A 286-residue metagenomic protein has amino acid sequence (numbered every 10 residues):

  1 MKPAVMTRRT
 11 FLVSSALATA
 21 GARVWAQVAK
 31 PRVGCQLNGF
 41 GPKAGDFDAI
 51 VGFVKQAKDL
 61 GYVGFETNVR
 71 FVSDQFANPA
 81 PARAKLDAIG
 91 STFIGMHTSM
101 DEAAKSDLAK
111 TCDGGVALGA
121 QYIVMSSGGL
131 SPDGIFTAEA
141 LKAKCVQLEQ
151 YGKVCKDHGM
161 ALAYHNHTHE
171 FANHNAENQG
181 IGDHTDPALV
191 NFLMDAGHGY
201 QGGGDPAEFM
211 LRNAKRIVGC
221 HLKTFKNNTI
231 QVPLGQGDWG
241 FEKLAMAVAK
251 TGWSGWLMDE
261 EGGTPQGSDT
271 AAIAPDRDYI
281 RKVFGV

Functional and structural regions predicted by a protein language model:
K2-G34, G39-L60, N175-M194, Y200-V286: Histidine-acidic metal/acid-base catalytic patches
S15-L17, G21, T92-I94, D101-F192 (+2 more regions): Active-site acidic/histidine proton-transfer and metal-coordination neighborhood in alpha/beta enzyme cores
V28, V54-D59, D74-I94, D107-A120 (+4 more regions): Acidic (Asp/Glu)-rich catalytic clusters
Q36-D48, H97-K105, T137-A138: Active-site mouth loops of central-metabolism enzymes
G39-G41, V69-F71, S99-E102, S127-S131 (+4 more regions): Active-site-proximal loop/turn and secondary-structure-junction residues that shape catalytic pockets, frequently
G45, A77, F171-A172: Conserved glycine-rich "GG(E/T)P / GGGxP" loop and the immediately following alpha-helix in the radical SAM core
G61-D74, H97: N-terminal substrate-binding region of glycoside hydrolase catalytic domains
